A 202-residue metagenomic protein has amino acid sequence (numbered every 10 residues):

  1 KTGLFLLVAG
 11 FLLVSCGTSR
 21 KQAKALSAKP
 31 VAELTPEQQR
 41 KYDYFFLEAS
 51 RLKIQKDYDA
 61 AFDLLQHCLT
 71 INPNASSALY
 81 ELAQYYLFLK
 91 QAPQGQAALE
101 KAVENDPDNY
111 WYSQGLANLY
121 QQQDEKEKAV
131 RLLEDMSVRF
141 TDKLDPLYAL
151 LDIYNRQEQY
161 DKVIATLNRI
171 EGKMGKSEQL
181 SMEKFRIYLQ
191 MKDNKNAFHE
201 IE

Functional and structural regions predicted by a protein language model:
C16-E81, F88-P93, A97-E100, E104 (+1 more regions): N-terminal leader/linker segments that initiate helical-solenoid repeat arrays
I54-Q55, F88-L89, Q122-Q123, R156-Q157 (+1 more regions): Register position in tetratricopeptide repeats
H67-T70, E100-E104, E134-V138, N168-G172 (+1 more regions): Conserved structural position within tetratricopeptide repeats
